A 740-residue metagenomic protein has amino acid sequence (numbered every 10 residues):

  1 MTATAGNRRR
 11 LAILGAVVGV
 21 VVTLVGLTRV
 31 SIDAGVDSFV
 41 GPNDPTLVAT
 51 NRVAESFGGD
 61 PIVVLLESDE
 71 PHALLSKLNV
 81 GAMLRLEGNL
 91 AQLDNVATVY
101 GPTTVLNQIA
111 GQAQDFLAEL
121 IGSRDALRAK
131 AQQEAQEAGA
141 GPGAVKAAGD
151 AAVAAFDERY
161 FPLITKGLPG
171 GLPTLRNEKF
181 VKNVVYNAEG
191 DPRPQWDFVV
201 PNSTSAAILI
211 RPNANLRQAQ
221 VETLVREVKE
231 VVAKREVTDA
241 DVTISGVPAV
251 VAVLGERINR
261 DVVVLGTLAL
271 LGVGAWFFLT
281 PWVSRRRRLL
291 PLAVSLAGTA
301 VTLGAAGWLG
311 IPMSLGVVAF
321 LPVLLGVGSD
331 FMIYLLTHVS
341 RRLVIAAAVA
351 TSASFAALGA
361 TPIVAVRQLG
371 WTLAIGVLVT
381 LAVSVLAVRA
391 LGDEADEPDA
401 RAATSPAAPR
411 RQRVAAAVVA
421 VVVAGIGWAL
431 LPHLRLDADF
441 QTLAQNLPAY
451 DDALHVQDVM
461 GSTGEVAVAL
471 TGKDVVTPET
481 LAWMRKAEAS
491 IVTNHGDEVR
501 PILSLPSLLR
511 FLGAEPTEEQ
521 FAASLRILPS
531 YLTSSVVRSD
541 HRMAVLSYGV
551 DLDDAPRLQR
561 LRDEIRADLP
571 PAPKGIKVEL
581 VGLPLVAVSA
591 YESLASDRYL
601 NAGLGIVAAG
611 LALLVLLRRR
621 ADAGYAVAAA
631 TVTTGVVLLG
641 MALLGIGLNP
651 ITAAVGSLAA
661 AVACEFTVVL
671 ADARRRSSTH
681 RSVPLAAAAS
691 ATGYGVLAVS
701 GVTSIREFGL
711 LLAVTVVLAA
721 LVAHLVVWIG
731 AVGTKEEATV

Functional and structural regions predicted by a protein language model:
M1-A34, V385, R389-D439, D451 (+1 more regions): Signature of alpha-helical transmembrane segments and their immediate interfacial
L27-L74, V80-G81, R85-E87, Q92 (+6 more regions): Solvent-exposed, non-transmembrane loop/terminal regulatory segments of multi-pass membrane proteins
N51, E55, P142, K146-V283 (+2 more regions): Extracytoplasmic
R85-F198, S205, E498-I527: Alpha-helical transmembrane helix bundles of large polytopic membrane transport and channel proteins
R260-M313, N601-G645, V699: Interfacial segments of transmembrane alpha-helices in multi-pass membrane proteins
R287-G310, F320-L324, L369-L386, A623-L644 (+2 more regions): Small-residue-enriched core segments of transmembrane alpha-helices in multipass membrane transport and channel
F331-T361, A673-G701, A720: Pore- and gate-forming transmembrane helices of large, multi-pass membrane proteins
V379-P406, A689-V740: Hydrophobic alpha-helical transmembrane segments of membrane transport and translocation systems, primarily multi-pass
